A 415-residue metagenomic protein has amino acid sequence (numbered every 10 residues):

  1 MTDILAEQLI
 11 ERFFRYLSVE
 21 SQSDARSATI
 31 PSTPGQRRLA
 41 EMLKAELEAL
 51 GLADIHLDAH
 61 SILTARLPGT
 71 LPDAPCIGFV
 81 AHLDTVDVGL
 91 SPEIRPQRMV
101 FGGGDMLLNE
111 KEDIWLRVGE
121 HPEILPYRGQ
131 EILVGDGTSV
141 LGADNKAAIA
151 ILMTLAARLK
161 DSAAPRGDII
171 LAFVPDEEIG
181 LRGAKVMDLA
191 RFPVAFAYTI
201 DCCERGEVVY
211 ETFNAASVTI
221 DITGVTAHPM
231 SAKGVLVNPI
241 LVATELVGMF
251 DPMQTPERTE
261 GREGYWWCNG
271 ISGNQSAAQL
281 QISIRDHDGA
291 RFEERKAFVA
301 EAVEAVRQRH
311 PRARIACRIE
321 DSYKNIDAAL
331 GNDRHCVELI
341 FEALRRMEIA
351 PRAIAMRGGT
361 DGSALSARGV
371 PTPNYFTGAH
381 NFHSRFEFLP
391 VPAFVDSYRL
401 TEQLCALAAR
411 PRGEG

Functional and structural regions predicted by a protein language model:
A6-P34, V134, Y323, H380-S384: N-terminal capping segment at the start of a domain
A25-R26, D54, P165-D168, P252-W267 (+3 more regions): Flexible, glycine/charged-enriched surface loops at secondary-structure junctions
A28-A74, G78-V80, D84, S91-R95 (+1 more regions): A non-catalytic alpha/beta surface segment that caps or lines the substrate-entry region of metallo-dependent hydrolase
D73-R166, F173, V194: Active-site metal-coordination/substrate-binding segment of hydrolases, especially metallo-dependent peptidases
G102, Q130-A143, D176-A300, E304-V306 (+2 more regions): Midchain, well-structured core segments that form catalytic/ion-binding scaffolds
E112-E131, V209-I222, E342, P373: Acidic-glycine-rich active-site phosphate/pyrophosphate-binding loop
D161, A190, V237-P256, A290-A302 (+4 more regions): His/Asp/Glu-rich mid-to-C-terminal helical/loop segments that flank catalytic regions of hydrolases
L241-R258, Y265-W267, A313-R314, K324-P373: Active-site-adjacent substrate-binding region of metalloamidase/peptidase-like peptide-processing proteins
